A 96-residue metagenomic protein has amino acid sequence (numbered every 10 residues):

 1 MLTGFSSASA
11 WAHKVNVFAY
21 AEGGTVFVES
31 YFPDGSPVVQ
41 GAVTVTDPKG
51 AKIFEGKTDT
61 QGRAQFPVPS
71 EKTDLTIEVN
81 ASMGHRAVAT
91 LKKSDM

Functional and structural regions predicted by a protein language model:
M1-F5: Bacterial N-terminal signal peptides
A8-F27, Y31, P48-G50, G56 (+1 more regions): Beta-strand-rich domain onsets/edges
K14, T25, Q40-A42, D74-T76: Exposed beta-strand and adjacent loop surfaces of beta-rich binding modules that mediate intermolecular recognition
Y20, P69-E71: Hydrophobic loop/turn residues within beta-sheet-rich immunoglobulin-like superfamily modules
G35-T46: Short, ordered, surface-exposed loop/turn motifs in non-cytosolic proteins
V45-A51, S82-G84: Change "in extracellular beta-sheet-rich domains … of secreted and cell-surface proteins" to "in beta-sheet-rich domains
T58-V68: Glycine-centered loop-to-beta-strand initiation motif
T73-G84: Short, aromatic- and glycine-rich surface loops/edge beta-strands on solvent-exposed regions
